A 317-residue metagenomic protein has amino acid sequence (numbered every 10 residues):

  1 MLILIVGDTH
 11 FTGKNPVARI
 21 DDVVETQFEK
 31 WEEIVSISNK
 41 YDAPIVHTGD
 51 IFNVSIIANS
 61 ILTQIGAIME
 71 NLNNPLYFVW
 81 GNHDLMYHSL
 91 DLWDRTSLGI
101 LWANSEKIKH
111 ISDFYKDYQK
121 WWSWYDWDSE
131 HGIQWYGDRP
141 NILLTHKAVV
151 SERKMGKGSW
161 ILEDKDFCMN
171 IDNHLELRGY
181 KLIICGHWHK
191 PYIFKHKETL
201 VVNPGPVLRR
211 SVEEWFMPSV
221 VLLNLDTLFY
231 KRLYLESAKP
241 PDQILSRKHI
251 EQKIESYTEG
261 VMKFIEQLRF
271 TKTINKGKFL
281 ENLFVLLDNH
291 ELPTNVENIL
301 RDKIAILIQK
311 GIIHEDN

Functional and structural regions predicted by a protein language model:
M1-I68, W135-G137: N-terminal active-site segment of His-dependent metallophosphoesterases
I5-G7, P44-D50, P75-H83, K109-D113 (+3 more regions): Active-site neighborhood of phospho(di)ester-bond hydrolases with catalytic His/Asp-centered motifs
F11, N71, Y77-N173: Conserved catalytic scaffold of divalent metal-dependent phosphoesterases
N15-V17, G49-I68, L85-S105, F194-K197 (+1 more regions): Metal-dependent catalytic neighborhoods of phosphoester/phosphodiester hydrolases
E32, S123, D128-Q134, L143 (+4 more regions): A structural signal for the main folded, soluble domain(s) of proteins
A58-N59, F114, Y125-H131, H189 (+1 more regions): Short beta->alpha connector loops
E70, G158-R232: Conserved beta-sheet core of the metallophosphoesterase superfamily
E198-T199, P204, R209-N317: Acidic, His/Gly-rich catalytic cores of divalent-metal-dependent hydrolytic chemistry
